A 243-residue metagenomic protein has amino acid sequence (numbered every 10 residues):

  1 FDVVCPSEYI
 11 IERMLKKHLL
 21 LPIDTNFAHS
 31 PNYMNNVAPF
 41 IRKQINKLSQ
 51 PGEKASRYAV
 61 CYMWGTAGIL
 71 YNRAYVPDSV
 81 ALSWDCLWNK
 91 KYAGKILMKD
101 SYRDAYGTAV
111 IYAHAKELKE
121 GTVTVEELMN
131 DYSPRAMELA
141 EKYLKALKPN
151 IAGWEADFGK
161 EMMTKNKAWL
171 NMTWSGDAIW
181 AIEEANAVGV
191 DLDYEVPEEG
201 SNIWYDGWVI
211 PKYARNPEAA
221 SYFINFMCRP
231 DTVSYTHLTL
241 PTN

Functional and structural regions predicted by a protein language model:
Y9-W64, D78-D85: Hinge/lid segment of periplasmic solute-binding proteins
M14, M162-N166, I210: Hydrophobic residues within well-ordered alpha-helices
G65-G68, G107, Y205-W208: Small-molecule pocket liners
T66-D78: Hydrophobic/proline-rich hinge and linker segments of small-molecule sensing/allosteric domains, predominantly
Y75-L82, A115-E120, A214-A220: Short helix-loop capping/hinge motifs at secondary-structure junctions, enriched in acidic/polar residues
K95-S101, A105-A109, A115-D193: Ligand-binding pocket segment of bilobal, Venus flytrap-like solute-binding proteins
T173, D177, E184-Y235: Extracytoplasmic/periplasmic substrate-recognition and gating elements
T236-T242: Conserved small/polar residues in nucleotide/adenosyl-binding loops
